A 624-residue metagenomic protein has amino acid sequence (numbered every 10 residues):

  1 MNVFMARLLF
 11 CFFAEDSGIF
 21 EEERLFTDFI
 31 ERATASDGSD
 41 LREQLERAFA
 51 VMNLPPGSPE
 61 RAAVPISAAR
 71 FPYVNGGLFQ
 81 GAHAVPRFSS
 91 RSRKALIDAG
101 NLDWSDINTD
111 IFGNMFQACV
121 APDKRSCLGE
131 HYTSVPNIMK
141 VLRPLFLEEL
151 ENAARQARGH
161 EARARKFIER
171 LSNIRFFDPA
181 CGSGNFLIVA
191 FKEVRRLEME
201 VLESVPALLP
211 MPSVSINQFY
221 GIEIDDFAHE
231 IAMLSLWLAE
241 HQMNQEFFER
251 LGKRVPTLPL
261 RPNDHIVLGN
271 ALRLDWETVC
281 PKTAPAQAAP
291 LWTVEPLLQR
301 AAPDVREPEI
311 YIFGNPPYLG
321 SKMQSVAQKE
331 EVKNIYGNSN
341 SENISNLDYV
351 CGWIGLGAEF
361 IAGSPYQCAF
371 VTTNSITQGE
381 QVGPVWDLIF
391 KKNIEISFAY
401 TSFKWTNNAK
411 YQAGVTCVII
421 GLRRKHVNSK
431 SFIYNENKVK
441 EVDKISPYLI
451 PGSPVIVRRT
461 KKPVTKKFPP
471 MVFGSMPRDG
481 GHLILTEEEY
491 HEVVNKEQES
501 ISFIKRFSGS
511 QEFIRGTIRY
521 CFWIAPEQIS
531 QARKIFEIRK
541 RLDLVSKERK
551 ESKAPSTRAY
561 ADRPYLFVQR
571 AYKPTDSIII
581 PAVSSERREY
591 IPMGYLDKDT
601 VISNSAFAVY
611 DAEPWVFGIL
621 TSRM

Functional and structural regions predicted by a protein language model:
M1-N2, D37, L41, I107-I111 (+18 more regions): Secondary-structure capping and boundary motifs in well-ordered enzyme cores
M1-V189, E193-R195, Q218, I222-I231 (+9 more regions): Preference for the N-terminal adenyl/adenosyl cofactor-binding alpha/beta module
L9-G18, T34, A50-N53, V120 (+17 more regions): Hydrophobic/aromatic-lined pockets within catalytic cores
F12, R163, E169-L171, E193-I310 (+1 more regions): S-adenosyl-L-methionine-dependent nucleic acid methyltransferase catalytic domains
G18-R42, R47, L54, P136-N137 (+13 more regions): Signature of N6-adenine DNA methyltransferases within the class I
A95-D103, A118-P136, L171-C181, S213-I222 (+8 more regions): Glycine- and acidic
N114, C351, V418-G421, R506 (+2 more regions): Conserved, well-structured core segments
K124, R158-R175, P262, D275-Y311 (+2 more regions): Flexible, glycine/threonine-enriched loop-and-boundary segments that flank and lead into catalytic domains of large
